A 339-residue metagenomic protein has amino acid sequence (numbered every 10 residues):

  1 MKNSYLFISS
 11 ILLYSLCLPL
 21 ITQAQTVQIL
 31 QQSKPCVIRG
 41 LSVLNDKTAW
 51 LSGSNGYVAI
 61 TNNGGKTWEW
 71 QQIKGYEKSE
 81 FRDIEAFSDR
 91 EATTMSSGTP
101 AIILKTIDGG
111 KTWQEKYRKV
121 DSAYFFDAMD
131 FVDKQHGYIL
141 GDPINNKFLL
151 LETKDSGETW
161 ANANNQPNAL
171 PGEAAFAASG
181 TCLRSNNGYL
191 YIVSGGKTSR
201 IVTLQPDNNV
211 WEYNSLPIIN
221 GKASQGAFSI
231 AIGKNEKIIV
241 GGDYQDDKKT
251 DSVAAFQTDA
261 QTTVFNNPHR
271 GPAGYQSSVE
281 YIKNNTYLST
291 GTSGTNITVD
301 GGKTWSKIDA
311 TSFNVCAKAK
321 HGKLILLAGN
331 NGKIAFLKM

Functional and structural regions predicted by a protein language model:
M1-T26: Bacterial Sec-dependent N-terminal signal peptides
Q25-M339: Residue-level hotspots at or immediately adjacent to binding/recognition sites across diverse folds
